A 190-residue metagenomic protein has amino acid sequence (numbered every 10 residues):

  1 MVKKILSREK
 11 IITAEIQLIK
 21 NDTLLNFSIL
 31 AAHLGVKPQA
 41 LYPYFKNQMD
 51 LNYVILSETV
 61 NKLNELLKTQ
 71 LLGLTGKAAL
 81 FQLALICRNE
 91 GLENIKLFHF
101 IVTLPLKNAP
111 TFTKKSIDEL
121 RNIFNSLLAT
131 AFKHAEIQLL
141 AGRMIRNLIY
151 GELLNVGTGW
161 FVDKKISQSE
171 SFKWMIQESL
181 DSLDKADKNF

Functional and structural regions predicted by a protein language model:
M1-L6, K188-F190: N-terminal intrinsically disordered/low-complexity leader segments
K10, A14, L18-D50, V54: Helix-turn-helix
I11-I19, T59, L63, C87 (+1 more regions): Short hydrophobic clusters on alpha-helical segments that form packing/core surfaces in small helical domains
L51-T59, I101, A109-S116: Alpha-helical DNA-contacting segments of helix-turn-helix folds
V54, K68-K96, I145: Hydrophobic alpha-helical connector segments
S57-L80, I123-T130: Amphipathic alpha-helical linker/stalk segments
E93, F100, R146-I166, E178-N189: Amphipathic C-terminal alpha-helical segment
K107-K133, L139-R143, E170-L180: Amphipathic alpha-helical packing segments from all-alpha helical-bundle domains
